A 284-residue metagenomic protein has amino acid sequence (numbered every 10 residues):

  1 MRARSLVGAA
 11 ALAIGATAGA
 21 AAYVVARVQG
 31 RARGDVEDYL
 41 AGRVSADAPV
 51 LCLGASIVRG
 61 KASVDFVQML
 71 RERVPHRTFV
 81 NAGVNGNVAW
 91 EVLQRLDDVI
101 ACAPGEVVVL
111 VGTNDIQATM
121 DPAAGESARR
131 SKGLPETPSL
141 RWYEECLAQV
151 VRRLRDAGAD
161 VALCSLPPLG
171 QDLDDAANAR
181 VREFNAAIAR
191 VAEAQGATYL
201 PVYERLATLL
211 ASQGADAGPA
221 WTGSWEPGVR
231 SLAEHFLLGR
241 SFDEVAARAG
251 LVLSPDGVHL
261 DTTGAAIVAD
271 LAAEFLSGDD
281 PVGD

Functional and structural regions predicted by a protein language model:
M1-A3, A26-A32, R152: Short, intrinsically disordered low-complexity segments
M1-A9, Y39-L40, V282-D284: Short, low-complexity, intrinsically disordered N-terminal peptides in bacterial proteins
R2-V25: Hydrophobic alpha-helical topogenic segments used for membrane insertion/localization
G19-V108: Serine-esterase "nucleophile elbow" of acetyl-processing enzymes
V44-A46, M69-P75, E91-D284: Alpha-helical cap/lid subdomain in secreted, periplasmic, or secretory-pathway luminal O-acyl-processing enzymes
